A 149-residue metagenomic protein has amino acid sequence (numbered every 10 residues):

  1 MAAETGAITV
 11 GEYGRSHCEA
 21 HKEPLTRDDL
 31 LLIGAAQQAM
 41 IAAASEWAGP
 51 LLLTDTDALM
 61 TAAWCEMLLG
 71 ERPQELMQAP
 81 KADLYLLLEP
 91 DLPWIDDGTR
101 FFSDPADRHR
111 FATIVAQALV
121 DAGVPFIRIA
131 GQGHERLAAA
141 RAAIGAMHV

Functional and structural regions predicted by a protein language model:
A2-A42, A140: Conserved substrate/cofactor phosphate-moiety recognition/catalytic segment in nucleotide-dependent phosphotransferases
G6, P50, G123-P125: A generic structural signal for alpha->beta connector loops
Y13, T56-L59, E89-D91: Anionic group-transfer/hydrolysis microenvironments
H17-C18, T61, I95: Conserved protein kinase catalytic core
E23-G70: Conserved nucleotide-sensing/catalytic segment adjacent to the nucleotide-binding pocket in NTP-handling enzymes
A43-W47, D121, A146-V149: Secondary-structure boundary motif
L69-E135, A139-R141, H148: A glycine- and Lys/Arg-enriched "phosphate-lid" helix/loop adjacent to the NTP-binding pocket of small-molecule kinases
